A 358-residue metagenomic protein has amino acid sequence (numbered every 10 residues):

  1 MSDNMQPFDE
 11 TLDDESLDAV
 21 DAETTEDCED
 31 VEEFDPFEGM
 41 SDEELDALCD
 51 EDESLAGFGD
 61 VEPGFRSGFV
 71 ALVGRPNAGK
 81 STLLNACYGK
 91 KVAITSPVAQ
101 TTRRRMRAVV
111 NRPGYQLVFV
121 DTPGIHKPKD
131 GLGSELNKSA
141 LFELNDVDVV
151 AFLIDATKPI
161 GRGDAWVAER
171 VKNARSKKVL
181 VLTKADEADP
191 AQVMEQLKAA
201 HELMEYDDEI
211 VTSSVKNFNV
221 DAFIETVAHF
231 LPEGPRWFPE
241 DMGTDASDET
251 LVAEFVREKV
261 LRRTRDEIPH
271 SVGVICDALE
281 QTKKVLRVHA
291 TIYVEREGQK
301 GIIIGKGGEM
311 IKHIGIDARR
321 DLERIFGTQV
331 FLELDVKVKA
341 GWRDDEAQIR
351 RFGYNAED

Functional and structural regions predicted by a protein language model:
D3-A22, E26-V149, I154, I292: Conserved G1/Walker A P-loop phosphate-binding module
G79, N219, M310: Conserved glycine(s) of the Walker
N85, R104, A108, K138-N145 (+12 more regions): Solvent-exposed alpha-helical segments within well-ordered globular domains of core cellular machineries
K90, V109-P113, E143-V150, L203-Y206 (+6 more regions): Conserved, well-folded catalytic cores of nucleic-acid-processing and energy-transducing macromolecular machines
T102, I125-K127, P159-I160, A188-D189 (+1 more regions): Catalytic P-loop NTPase motifs of RecA-like helicase/translocase cores
V110-Q116, E135-E209, R263, E280-V285: Conserved C-terminal guanine-recognition region of P-loop GTPase G domains, centered on the G4
K177, D186-D248: Canonical P-loop GTPase G-domain recognition
D248-D358: P-loop NTP-binding site
